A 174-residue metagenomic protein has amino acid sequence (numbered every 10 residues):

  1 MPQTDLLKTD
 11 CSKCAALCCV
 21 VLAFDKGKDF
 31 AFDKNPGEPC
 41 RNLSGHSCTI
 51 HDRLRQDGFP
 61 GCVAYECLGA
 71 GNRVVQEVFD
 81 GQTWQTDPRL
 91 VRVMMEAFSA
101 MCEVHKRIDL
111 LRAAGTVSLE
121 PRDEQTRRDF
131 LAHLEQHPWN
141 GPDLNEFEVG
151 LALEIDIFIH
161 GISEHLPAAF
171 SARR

Functional and structural regions predicted by a protein language model:
M1-L17, A23-R174: Short loop/turn segments that flank or connect secondary-structure elements
